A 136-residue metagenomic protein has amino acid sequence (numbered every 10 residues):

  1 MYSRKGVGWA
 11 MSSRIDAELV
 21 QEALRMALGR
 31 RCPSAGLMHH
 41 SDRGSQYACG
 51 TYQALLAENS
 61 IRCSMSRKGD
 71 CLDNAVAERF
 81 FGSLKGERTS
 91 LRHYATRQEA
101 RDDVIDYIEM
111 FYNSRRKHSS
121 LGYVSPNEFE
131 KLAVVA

Functional and structural regions predicted by a protein language model:
M1-A136: Charged DNA-binding/catalytic regions of mobile-element recombinases
